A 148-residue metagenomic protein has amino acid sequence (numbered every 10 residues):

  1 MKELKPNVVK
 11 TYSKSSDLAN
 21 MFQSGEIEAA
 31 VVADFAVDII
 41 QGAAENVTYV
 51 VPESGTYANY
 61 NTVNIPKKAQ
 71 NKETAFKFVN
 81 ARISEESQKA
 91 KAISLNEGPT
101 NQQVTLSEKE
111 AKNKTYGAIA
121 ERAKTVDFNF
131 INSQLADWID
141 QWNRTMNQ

Functional and structural regions predicted by a protein language model:
M1-L4, A44-K67: Periplasmic-binding protein-like
M1-T48: Ligand-binding pocket segment of bilobal, Venus flytrap-like solute-binding proteins
E3, S13, D17, M21 (+7 more regions): Extracytoplasmic/secreted proteins, especially bacterial periplasmic and envelope-associated proteins
L4-V8, Y12, E26, Q41 (+4 more regions): Sec/Tat-exported extracytoplasmic proteins
K10-K14, Y57, P66-N71, F130 (+1 more regions): Extracytoplasmic/periplasmic, Sec-exported soluble proteins
F35-D38, S54-Y57, Q70: Solvent-exposed loop/turn segments at secondary-structure junctions within structured extracellular/periplasmic domains
Y57, P66-A123: Mature extracytoplasmic/periplasmic domains
E108-Q148: Extracellular/periplasmic bilobal clamshell ligand-binding domains
